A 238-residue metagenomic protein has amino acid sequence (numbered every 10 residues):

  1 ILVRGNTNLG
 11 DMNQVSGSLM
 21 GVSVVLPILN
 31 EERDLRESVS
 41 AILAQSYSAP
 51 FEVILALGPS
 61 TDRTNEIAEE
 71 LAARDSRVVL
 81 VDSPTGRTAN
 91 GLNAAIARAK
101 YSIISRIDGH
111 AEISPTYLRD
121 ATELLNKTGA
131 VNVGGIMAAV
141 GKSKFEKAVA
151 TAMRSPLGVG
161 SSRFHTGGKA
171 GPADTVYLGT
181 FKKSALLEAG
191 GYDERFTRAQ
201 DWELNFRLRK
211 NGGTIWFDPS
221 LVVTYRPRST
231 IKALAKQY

Functional and structural regions predicted by a protein language model:
S40-P50: Short, acidic, metal-binding catalytic loop of nucleotide-sugar glycosyltransferases
L57-E66, T85, D108-A111: A conserved acidic beta->alpha catalytic loop
R63, G109-L124, F206: Acidic donor-binding/catalytic loop of UDP-sugar-dependent glycosyltransferases, especially processive GT2
D82-A99, D120, V176: Glycine-rich, basic loop-to-helix element that forms the pyrophosphate-binding segment of sugar-nucleotide handling
I104: Short aromatic/hydrophobic "clamp" motif used to bind/position activated sugar donors
T116-K147, T151, L221-V222, R226: Conserved donor NDP-sugar-binding/catalytic core segment of glycosyltransferases
V140, S161-S184, F196-A199, E203 (+1 more regions): A recurrent flexible, glycine/aromatic-enriched loop bordering the glycosyltransferase active site that acts as
D193-Y238: Catalytic donor/gating beta->alpha subdomain of glycosyltransferases that bind UDP-sugars
